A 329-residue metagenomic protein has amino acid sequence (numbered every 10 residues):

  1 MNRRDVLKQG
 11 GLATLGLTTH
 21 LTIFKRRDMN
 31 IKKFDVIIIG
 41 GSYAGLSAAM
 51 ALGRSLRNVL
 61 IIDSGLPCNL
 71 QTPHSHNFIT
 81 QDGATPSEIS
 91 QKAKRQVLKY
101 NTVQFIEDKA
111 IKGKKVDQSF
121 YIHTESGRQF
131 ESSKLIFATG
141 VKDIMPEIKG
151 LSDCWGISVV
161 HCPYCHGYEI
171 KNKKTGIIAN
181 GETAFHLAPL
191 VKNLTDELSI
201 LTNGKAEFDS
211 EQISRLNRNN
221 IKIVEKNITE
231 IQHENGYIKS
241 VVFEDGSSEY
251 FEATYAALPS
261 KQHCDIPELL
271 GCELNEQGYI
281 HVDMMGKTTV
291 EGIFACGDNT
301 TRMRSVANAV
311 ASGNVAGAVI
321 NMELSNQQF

Functional and structural regions predicted by a protein language model:
M1-D5, L15-N30: N-terminal twin-arginine translocation
N30-F34, Q104-K173, A253, I280-M284: FAD-binding core/adjacent interface of flavoenzyme oxidoreductases
F34-E88, N180-A206: Beta1-alpha1 glycine-rich phosphate/pyrophosphate-binding loop at the start of Rossmann-like nucleotide-binding domains
S42-Y43, V141-D143, E182-T183, T300-T301: Residue-level detector of alpha-helix initiation sites
F78, G83-F105: Conserved FAD-binding subdomain of flavin-dependent enzymes
V97-V116, I122-H123, Q129-F130, T195-Q277 (+1 more regions): A Rossmann-like FAD-binding core segment of flavoenzymes
A138-G140, I178, A257, N299: Short, well-ordered coil/turn residues at beta-beta hairpins and beta-strand->alpha-helix junctions within
D153-E169, P259-A307, V315-A318, M322: FAD-site-proximal beta/loop scaffold in flavoenzymes
